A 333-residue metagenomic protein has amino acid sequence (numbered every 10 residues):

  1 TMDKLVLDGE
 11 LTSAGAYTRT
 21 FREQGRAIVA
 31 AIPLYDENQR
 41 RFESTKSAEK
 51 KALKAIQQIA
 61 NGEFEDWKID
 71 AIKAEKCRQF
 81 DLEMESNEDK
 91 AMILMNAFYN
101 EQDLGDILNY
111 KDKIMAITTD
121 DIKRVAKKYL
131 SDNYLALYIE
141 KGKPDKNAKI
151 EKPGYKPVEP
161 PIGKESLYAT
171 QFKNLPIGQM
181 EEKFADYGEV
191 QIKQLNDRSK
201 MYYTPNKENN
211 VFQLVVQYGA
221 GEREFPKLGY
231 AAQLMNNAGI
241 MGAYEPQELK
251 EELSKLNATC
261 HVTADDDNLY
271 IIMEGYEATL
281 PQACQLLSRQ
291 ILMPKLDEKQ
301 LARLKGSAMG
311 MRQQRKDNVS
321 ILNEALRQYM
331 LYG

Functional and structural regions predicted by a protein language model:
M2-M115, A136-E140, A148, K207-N237 (+3 more regions): M16 family metallopeptidases and their MPP-like homologs
L108-Q217: Proteolytic maturation boundary segments
V125, M293-A302: Peptidyl-prolyl cis-trans isomerase
